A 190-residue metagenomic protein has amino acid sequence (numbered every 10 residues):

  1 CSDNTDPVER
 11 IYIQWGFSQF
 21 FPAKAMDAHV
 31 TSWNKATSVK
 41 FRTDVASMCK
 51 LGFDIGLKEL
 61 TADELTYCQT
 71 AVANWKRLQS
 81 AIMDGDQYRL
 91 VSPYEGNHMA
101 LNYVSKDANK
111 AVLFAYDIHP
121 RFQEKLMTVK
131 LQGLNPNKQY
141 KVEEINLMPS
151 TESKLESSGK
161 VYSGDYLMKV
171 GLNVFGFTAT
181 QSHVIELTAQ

Functional and structural regions predicted by a protein language model:
C1-K58: Glycan-recognition surfaces
S18, T37, N102-K106, L131-G133 (+1 more regions): A general structural signal for short secondary-structure junctions and capping/turn motifs
W33, T37, D54-G56, A62-E64 (+3 more regions): Flexible loop/turn segments at secondary-structure boundaries
A46, L113, V142: Conserved, mostly hydrophobic/aromatic
M48-K50, D54-V91: Aromatic- and carboxylate-lined catalytic core of secreted/periplasmic carbohydrate-active enzymes
S92-P136: Carbohydrate-binding surface patches
H119-Q190: C-terminal beta-sandwich/jelly-roll accessory domains of carbohydrate-active enzymes
